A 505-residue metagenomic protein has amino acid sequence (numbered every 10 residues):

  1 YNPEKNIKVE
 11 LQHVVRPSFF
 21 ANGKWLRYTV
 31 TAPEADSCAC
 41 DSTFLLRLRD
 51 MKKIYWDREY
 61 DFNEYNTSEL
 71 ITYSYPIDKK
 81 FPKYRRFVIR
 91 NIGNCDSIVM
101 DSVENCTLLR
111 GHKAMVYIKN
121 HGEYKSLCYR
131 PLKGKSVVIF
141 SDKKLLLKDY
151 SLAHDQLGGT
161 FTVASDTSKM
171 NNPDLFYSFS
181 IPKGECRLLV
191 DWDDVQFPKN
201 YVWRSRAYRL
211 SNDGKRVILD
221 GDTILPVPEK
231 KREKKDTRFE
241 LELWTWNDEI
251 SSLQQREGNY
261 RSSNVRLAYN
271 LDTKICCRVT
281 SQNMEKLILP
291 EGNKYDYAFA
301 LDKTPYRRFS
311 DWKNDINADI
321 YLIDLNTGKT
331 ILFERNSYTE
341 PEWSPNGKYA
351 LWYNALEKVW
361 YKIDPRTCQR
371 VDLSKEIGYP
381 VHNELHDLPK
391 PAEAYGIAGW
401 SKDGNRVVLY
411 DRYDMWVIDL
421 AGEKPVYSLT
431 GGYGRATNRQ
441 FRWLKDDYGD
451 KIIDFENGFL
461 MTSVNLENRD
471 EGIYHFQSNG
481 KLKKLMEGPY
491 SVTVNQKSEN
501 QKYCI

Functional and structural regions predicted by a protein language model:
Y1, T43-L45, R86-I89, S126-Y129 (+10 more regions): Hydrophobic beta-strand positions in blades of beta-propellers and related beta-sheet-rich domains
N2-E4, R47-M51, R90-C95, R130-K135 (+6 more regions): Short loop/turn segments that connect beta-strands within beta-propeller blades
E4-E10, M51-Y55, C95-V99, S136-S141 (+6 more regions): A short beta-strand motif characteristic of beta-propeller blades
K5-I7, L11-P17, W56-E64, D101-T107 (+7 more regions): Short coil/turn segments at the loop-to-beta-strand junctions that recur within blades of beta-propeller repeat folds
P17-L26, F62-I71, C106-M115, Y150-G159 (+6 more regions): Blade-terminus and WD-like Trp-Asp/Gly-His loop motifs, strongest in beta-propeller folds
N22, A39-D41, T67, K83-R85 (+17 more regions): Short loop/turn segments that connect beta-strands within the blades of beta-propeller domains, predominantly WD40
T31-F44, M51-K52, F62-E64, E69 (+14 more regions): Predominantly five- to eight-bladed beta-propeller fold
S37, S42, D96-S97, S102 (+3 more regions): Coil residues (strongly favoring Ser/Thr
